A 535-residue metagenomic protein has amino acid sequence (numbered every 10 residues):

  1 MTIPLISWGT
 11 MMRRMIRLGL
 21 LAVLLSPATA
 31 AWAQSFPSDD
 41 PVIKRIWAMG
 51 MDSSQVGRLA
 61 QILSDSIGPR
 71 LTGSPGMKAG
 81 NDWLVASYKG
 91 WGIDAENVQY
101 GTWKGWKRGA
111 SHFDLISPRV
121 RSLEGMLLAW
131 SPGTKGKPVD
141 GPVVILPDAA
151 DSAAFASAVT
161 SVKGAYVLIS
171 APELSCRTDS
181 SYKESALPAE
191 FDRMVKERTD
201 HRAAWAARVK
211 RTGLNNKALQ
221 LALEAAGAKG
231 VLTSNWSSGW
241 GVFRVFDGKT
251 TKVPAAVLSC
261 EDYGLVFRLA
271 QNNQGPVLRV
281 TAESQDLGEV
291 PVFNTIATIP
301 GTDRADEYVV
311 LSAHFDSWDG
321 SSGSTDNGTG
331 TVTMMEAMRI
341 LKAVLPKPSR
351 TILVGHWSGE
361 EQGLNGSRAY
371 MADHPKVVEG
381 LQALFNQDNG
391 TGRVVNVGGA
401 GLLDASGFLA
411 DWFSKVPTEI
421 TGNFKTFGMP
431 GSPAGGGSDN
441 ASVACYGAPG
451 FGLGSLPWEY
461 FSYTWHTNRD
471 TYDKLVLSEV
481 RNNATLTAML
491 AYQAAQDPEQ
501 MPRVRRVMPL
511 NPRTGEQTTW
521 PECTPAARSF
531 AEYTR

Functional and structural regions predicted by a protein language model:
W32-A79, A86, I299-D303, V504 (+1 more regions): N-terminal hydrophobic or amphipathic helices/low-complexity stretches enriched in small/hydrophobic/Pro/Gly
S35-V42, Q61, D65-T199: Noncatalytic luminal/extracellular "stalk/propeptide" segments of secretory-pathway proteins
S38-S74, A110, S238-G248, D316 (+3 more regions): N-terminal capping segment at the start of a domain
D39-V42, S117-P118, S131-A156, W240 (+3 more regions): Soluble metallo-hydrolase cores and metallopeptidase-like ectodomains found primarily in the secretory/periplasmic
I43-M51, S66-P75, G141-A149, F155-S157 (+10 more regions): Second-shell loop/turn segments in exported
R58, V195, T250, I340-N365 (+1 more regions): Short helix-loop-beta-strand segments that form the rim/entrance of peptidase-like active sites
P118-S122, G136-G141, K163-G164, L174-C176 (+3 more regions): Metal-dependent peptidase/peptidase-like ectodomains
P254-L258, R339, Y460-R535: His/Asp/Glu-rich mid-to-C-terminal helical/loop segments that flank catalytic regions of hydrolases
